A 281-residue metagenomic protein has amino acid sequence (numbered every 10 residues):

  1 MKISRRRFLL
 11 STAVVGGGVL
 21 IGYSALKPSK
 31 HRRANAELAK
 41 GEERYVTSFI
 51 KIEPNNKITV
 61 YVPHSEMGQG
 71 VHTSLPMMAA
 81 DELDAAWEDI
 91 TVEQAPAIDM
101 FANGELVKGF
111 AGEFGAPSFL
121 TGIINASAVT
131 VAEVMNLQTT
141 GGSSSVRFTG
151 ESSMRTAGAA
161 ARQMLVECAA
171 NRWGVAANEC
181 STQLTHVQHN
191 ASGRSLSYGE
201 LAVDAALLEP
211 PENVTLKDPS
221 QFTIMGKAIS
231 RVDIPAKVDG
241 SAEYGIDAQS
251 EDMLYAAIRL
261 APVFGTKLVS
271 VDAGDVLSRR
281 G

Functional and structural regions predicted by a protein language model:
M1-G281: Cofactor-binding beta-sheet edge motifs in enzyme active sites
